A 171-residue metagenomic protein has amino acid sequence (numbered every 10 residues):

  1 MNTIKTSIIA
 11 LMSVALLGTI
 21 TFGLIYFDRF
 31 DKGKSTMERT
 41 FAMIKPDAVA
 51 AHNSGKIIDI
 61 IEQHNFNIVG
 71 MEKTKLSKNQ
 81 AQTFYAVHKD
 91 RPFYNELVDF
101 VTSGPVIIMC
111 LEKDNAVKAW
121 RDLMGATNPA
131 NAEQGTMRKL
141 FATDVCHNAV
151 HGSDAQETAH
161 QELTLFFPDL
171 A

Functional and structural regions predicted by a protein language model:
N2-A171: Non-catalytic terminal and connector segments of soluble metabolic enzymes
